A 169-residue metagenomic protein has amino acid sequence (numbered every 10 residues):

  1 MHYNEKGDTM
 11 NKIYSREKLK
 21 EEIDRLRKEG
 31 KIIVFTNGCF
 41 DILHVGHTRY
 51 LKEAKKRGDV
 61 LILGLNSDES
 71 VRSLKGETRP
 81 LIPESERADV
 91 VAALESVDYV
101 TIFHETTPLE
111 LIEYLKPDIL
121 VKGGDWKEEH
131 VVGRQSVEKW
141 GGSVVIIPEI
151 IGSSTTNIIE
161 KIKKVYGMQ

Functional and structural regions predicted by a protein language model:
H2-Q169: Nucleotidyltransferase catalytic core that binds NTPs
